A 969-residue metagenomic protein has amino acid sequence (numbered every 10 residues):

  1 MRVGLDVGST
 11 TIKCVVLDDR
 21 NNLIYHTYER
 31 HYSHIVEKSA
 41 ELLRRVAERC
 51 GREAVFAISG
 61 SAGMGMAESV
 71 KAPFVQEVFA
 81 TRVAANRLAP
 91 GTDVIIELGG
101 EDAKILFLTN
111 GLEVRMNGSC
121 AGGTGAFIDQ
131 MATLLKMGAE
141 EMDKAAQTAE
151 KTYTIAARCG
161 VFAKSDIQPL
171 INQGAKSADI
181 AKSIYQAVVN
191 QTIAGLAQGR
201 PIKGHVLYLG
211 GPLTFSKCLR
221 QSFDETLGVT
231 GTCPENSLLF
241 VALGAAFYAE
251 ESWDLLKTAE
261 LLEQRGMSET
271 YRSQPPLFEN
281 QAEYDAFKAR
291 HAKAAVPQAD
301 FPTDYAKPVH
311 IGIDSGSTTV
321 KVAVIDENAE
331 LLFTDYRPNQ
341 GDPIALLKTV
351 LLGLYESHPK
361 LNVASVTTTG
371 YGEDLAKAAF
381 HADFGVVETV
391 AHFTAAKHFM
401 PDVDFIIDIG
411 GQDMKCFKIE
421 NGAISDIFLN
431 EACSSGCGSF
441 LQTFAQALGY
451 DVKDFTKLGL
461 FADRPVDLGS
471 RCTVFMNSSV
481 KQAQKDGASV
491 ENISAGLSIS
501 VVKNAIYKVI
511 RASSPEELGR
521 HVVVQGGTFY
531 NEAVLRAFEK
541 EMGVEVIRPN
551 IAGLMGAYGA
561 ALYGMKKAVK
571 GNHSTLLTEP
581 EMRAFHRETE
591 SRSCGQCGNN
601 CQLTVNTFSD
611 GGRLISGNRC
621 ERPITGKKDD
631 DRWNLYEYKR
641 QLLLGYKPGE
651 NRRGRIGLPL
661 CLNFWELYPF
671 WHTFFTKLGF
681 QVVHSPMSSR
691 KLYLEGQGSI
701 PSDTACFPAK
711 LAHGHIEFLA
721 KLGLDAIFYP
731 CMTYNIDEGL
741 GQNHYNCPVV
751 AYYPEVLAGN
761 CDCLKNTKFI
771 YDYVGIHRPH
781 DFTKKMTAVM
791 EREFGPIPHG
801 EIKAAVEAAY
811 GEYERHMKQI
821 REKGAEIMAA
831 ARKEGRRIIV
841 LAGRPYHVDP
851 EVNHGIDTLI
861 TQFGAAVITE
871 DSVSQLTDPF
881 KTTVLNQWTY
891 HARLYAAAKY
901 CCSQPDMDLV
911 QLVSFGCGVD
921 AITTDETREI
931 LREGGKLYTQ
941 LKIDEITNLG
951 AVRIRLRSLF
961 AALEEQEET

Functional and structural regions predicted by a protein language model:
G4-E37, E41-R44, E113-V114, G118 (+3 more regions): Short glycine-rich, Thr/Ser-proximal phosphate-binding strand/loop in the N-terminal lobe of ATP-dependent enzymes
A62-G63, L196-T226, S237-V241, T369-G372 (+5 more regions): Glycine-rich phosphate-binding loops at beta-strand->alpha-helix junctions
F74-V78, D224-L243, D383-V390, E539-Y558 (+3 more regions): Conserved phosphate-binding/catalytic loops in two-lobed NTP-binding clefts
K104, E251-P308, K415, K566-D631: Acidic, glycine/GT-rich loop-and beta-edge segments that sit at the periphery of enzyme/chaperone cores
N110-K151, C159, L238-V241, F247-E251 (+8 more regions): Glycine-rich phosphate-binding loop plus the immediately following alpha-helix
N117, A121-I128, C433-L441, L448 (+2 more regions): An N-terminal assembly and electron-transfer interface module characteristic of large anaerobic redox and radical
G125-Q130, E235-S268, T394, G438-T443 (+2 more regions): Glycine-rich phosphate-binding/hydrolytic loop that grips phosphoryl groups
I180-G204, A245, R290-A299, G496-G519: Phosphate/ATP-binding catalytic cores across multiple sugar-kinase/actin-like superfamilies, primarily ASKHA
